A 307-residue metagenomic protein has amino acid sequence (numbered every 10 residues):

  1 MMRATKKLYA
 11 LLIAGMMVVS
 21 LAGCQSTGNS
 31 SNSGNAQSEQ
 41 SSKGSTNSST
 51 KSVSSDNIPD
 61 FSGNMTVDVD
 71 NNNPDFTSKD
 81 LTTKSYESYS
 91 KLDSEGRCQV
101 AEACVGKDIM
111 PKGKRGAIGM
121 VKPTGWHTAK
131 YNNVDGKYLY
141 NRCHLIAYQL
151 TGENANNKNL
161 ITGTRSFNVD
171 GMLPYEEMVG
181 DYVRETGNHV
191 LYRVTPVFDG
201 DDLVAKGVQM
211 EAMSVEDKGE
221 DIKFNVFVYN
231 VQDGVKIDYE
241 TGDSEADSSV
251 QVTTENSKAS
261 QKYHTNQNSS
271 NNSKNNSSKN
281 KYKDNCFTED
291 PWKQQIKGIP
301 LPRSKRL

Functional and structural regions predicted by a protein language model:
M1-L12: Bacterial N-terminal signal peptides that target proteins for export
V19-G23: C-terminal motif of bacterial Sec signal peptides marking the signal peptidase cleavage site
S26-S30, M210-M213: Hydrophobic single-pass membrane-insertion segments
T27-S78, H264-N285: N-terminal, intrinsically disordered, polar/charged segments of Gram-positive cell-envelope systems that serve as
F76-N272, N276-Y282, C286: Domain-level detector of nuclease and nuclease-like folds in predominantly extracellular/periplasmic contexts
N275-L307: Long, low-complexity, intrinsically disordered segments
